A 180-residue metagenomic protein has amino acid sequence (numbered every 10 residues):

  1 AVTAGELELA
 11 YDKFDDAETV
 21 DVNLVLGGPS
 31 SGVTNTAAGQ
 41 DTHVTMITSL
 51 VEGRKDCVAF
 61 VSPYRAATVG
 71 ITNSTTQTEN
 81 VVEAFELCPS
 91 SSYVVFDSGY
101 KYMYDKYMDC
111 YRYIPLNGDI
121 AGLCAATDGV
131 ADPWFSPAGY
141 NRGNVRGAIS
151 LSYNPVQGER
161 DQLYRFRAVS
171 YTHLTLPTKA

Functional and structural regions predicted by a protein language model:
A1-L174: A glycine- and small-residue-enriched flexible loop/hinge signal that marks low-structured segments
T175-A180: A short, hydrophobic C-terminal helix/tail in secreted or cell-surface proteins
